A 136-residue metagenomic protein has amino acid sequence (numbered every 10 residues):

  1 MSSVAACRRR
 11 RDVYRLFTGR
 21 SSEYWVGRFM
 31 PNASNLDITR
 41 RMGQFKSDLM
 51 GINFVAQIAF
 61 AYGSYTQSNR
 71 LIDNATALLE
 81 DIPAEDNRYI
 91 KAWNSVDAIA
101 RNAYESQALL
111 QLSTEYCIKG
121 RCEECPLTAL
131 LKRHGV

Functional and structural regions predicted by a protein language model:
M1-Q107: Hydrophobic, aromatic-lined core segments that form the binding pocket/scaffold for planar heteroaromatic ligands
A98-V136: Acidic, carboxylate-rich catalytic segments that either coordinate divalent cations
